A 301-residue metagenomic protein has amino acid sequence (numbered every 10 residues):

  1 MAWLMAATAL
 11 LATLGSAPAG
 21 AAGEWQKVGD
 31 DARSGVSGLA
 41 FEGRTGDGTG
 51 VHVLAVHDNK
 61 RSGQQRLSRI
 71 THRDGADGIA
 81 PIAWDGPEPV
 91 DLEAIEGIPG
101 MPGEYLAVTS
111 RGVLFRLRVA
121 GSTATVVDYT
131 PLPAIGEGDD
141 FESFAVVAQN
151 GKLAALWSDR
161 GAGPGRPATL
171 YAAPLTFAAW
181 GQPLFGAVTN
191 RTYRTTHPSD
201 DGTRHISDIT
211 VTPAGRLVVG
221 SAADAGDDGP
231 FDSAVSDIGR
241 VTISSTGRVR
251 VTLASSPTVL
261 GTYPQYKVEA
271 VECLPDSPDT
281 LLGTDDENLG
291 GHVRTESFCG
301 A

Functional and structural regions predicted by a protein language model:
M1-A21: Secretory targeting and sorting signals
P18-A301: Sequence/structural signature of beta-propeller domains
